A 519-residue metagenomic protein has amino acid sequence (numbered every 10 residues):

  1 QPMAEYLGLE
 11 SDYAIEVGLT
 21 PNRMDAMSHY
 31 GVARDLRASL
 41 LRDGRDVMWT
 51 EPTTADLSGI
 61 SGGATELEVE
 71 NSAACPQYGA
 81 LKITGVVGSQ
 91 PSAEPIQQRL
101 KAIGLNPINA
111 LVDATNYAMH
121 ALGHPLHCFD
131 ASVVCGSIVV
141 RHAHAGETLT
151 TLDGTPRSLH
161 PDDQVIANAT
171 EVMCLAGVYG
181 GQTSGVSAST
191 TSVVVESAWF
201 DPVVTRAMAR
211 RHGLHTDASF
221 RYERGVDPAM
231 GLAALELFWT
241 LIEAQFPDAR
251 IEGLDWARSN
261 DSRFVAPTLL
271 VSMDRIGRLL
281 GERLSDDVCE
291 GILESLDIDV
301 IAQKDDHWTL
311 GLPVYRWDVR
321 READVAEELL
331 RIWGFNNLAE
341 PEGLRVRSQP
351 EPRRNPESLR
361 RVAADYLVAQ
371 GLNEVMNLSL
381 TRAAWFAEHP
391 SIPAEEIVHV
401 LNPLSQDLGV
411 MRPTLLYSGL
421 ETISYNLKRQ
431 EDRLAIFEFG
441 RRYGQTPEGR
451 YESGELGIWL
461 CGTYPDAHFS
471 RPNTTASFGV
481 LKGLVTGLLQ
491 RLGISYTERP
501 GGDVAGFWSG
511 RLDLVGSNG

Functional and structural regions predicted by a protein language model:
Q1-A14, E68, A73, R283-I292 (+4 more regions): Edge strands and adjacent loops of beta-rich recognition modules
Q1-A4, T50-Y78, T84, H127 (+2 more regions): Conserved oxyanion/phosphate-binding beta-strand-loop segments in alpha/beta enzyme cores
Q1-G59, V194, R210, D217 (+4 more regions): Phosphate-backbone binding interfaces of nucleic-acid-interacting proteins
E5-D12, E68-A74, T205-T216, L254-L270 (+4 more regions): Flexible hinge/switch segments at interdomain interfaces of large molecular machines
S11-T20, P76-T84, D217-G225, S262-L280 (+5 more regions): Short, hydrophobic beta-strand segments
G31, D35, L269-L434: Extended, well-folded interaction surfaces typified by the phenylalanyl-tRNA synthetase beta subunit core
L36-E70, Q245-I276, L280-R283, V325: Terminal amphipathic helices with adjacent charged low-complexity linkers/tails
G88-N116, A121, D130-V133, S137-S259 (+1 more regions): TRNA-recognition modules of translation machinery and tRNA-sensing kinases, especially anticodon-binding
